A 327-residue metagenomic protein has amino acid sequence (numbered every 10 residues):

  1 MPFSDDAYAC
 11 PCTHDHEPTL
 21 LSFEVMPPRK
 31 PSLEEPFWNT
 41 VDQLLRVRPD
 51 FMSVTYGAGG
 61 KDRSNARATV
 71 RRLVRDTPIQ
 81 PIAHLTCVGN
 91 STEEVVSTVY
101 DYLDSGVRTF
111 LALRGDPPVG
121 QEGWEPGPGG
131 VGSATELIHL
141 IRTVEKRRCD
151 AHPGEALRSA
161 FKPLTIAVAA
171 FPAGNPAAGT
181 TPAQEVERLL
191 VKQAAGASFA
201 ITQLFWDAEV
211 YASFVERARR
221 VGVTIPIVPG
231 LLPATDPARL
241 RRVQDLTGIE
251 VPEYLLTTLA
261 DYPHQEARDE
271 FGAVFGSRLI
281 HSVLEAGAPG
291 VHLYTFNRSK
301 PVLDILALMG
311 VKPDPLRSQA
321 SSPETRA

Functional and structural regions predicted by a protein language model:
P2-F51: Conserved N-terminal beta1-alpha1 strand-loop-helix module at the mouth
F3-P11, S32, G129-H152, A156-P163 (+6 more regions): Active-site pocket-lining/capping segments in soluble small-molecule metabolic enzymes
C10, S32-E34, G60-R72, S91-S97 (+4 more regions): Active-site-adjacent beta->alpha loops and helix N-cap segments on the catalytic face of soluble alpha/beta enzymes
H16-L20, R48-F51, T77-P81, G106-R108 (+4 more regions): Short, well-ordered coil/turn segments that N-cap beta-strands
E24, M52, Y102, K192 (+3 more regions): Conserved, mostly hydrophobic/aromatic
P31-L44, A66, T92-V99, T180-V191 (+1 more regions): Short, acidic/polar
F51-D62, L85, L111-L113, S198-D207 (+1 more regions): Catalytic beta/alpha-barrel core
